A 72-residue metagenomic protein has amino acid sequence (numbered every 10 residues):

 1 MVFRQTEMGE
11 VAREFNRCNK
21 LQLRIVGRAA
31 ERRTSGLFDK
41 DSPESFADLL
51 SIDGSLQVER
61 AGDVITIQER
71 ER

Functional and structural regions predicted by a protein language model:
M1-R72: A residue-level detector for the "anchor" residue at the start of short, highly conserved motifs
